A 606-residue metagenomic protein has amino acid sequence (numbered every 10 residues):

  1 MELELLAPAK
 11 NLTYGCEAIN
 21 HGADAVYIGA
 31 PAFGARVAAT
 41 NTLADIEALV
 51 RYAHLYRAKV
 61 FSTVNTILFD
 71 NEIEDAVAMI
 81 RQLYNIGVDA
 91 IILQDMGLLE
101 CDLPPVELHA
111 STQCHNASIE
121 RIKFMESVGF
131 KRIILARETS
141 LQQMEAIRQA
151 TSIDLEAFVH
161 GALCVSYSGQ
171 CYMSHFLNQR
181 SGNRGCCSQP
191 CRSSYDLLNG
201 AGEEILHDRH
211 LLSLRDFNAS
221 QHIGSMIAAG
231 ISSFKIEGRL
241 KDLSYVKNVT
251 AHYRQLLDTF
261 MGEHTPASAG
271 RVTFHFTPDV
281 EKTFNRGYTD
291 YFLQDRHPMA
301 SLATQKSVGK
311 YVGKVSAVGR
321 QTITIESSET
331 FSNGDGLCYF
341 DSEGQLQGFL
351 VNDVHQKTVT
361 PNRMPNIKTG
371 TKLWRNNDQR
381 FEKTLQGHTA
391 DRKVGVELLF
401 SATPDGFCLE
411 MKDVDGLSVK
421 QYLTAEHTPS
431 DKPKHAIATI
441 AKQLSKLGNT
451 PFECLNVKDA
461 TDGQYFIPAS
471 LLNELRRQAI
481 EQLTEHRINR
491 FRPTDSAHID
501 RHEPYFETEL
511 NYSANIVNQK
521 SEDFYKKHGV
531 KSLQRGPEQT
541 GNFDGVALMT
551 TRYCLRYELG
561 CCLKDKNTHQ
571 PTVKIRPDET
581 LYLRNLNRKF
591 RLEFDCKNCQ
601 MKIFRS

Functional and structural regions predicted by a protein language model:
M1-N20, A25-A35, L49-V50, Y56-Y84 (+3 more regions): Surface-exposed amphipathic alpha-helical tracts and adjacent flexible/coil segments at the periphery of soluble enzymes
A38-E47: Aromatic- and glycine-enriched glycan-recognition loops and surfaces that form the carbohydrate-binding subsites
D89: Short, conserved active-site loop motifs that form the nucleotide-linked donor/cofactor pocket
L99-L103: Short active-site loop/helix that positions an aromatic residue
A117-R121: Short, glycine/polar-rich helix-capping loops at beta-to-alpha or helix-loop-helix junctions that flank or form
